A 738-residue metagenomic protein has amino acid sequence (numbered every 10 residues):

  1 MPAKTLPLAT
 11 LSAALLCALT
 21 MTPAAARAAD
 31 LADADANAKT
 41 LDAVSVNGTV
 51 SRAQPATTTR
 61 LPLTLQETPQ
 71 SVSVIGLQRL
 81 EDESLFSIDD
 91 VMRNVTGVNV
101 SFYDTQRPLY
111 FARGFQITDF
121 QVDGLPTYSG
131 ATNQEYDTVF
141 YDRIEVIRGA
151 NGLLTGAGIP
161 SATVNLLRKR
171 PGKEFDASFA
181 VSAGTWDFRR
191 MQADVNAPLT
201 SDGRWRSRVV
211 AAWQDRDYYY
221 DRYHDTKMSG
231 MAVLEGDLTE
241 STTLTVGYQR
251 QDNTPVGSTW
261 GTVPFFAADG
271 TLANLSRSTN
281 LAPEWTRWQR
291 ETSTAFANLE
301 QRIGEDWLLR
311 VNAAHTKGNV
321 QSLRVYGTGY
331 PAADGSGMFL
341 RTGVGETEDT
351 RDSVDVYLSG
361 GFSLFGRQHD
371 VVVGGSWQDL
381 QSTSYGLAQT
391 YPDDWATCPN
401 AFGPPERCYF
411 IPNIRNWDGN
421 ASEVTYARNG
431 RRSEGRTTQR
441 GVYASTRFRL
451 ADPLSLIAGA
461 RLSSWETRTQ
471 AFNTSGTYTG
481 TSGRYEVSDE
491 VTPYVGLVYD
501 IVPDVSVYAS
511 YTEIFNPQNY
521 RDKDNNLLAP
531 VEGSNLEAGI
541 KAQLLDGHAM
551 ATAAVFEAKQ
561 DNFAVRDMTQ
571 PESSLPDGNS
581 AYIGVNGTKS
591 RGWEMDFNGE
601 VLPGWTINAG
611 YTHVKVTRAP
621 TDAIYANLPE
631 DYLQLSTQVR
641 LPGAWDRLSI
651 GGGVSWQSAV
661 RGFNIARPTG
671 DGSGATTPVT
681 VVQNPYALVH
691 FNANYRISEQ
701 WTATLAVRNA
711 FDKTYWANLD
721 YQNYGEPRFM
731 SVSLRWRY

Functional and structural regions predicted by a protein language model:
M1-L85, D89-V95: N-terminal Sec signal peptide and the immediately downstream disordered periplasmic leader that contains the TonB box
V74-L77, D89-N94, V100, D104 (+1 more regions): Periplasmic plug
V139-D142, R148, L153-G230, L238-T242 (+2 more regions): Outer-membrane beta-barrel translocator/receptor signature
Q214-Y218, M231-R302, K317-D349, W395-G435 (+3 more regions): Acidic/polar loop-and-plug regions of large Gram-negative outer-membrane beta-barrel proteins
E235-D237, D349, Q368-L380, L387 (+3 more regions): Structural signature of Gram-negative outer-membrane beta-barrels, strongest in the C-terminal barrel of TonB-dependent
N298-A314, G318-R324, D500, V507-Y508 (+3 more regions): Membrane-embedded beta-barrel scaffold of Gram-negative outer-membrane proteins
D452-P453, E557, I583-R667, F711-T714: Gram-negative outer-membrane beta-barrel transporters
D561, S655-S673, F691-Y738: C-terminal beta-signal and adjacent terminal beta-strands/loops of Gram-negative outer-membrane beta-barrel proteins
